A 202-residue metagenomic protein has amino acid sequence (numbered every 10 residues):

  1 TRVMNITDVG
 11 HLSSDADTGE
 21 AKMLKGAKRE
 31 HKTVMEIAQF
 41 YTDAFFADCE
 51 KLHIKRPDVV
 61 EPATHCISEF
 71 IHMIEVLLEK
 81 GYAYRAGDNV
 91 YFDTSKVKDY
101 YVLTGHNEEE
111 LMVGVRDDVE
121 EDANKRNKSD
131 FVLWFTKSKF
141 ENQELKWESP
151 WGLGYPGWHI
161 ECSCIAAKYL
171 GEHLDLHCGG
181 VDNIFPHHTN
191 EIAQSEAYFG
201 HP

Functional and structural regions predicted by a protein language model:
T1-P202: NTP-dependent nucleotidyl-transfer catalytic core
